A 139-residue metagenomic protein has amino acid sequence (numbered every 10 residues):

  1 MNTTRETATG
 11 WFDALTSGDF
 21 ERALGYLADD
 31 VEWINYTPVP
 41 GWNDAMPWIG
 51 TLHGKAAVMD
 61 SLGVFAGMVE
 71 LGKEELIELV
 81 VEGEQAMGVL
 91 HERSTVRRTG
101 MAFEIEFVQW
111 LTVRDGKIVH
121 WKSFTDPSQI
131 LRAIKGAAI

Functional and structural regions predicted by a protein language model:
M1-D29, A137-I139: Short, low-complexity N-terminal intrinsically disordered segments enriched in polar/charged residues
T3, A66-I139: A beta-strand edge to alpha-helix "cap/lid" segment located at domain peripheries
A8-W11, A23, V31, G54 (+4 more regions): Hydrophobic pocket/interface hotspot
D29-G83: A solvent-exposed, acidic/Ser-Thr-rich amphipathic alpha-helical stretch
